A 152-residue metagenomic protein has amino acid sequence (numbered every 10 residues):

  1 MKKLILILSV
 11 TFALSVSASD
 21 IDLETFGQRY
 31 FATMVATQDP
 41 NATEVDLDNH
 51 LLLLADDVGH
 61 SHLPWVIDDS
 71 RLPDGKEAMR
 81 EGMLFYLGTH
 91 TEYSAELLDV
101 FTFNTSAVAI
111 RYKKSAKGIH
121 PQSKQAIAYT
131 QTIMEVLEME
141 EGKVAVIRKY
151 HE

Functional and structural regions predicted by a protein language model:
L4-A13: Sec-dependent N-terminal signal peptides
F12, V16-L53: Short, low-complexity N-terminal intrinsically disordered segments enriched in polar/charged residues
I21-L23, D48-F103: A solvent-exposed, acidic/Ser-Thr-rich amphipathic alpha-helical stretch
Y30, H50, V58, M79 (+3 more regions): Hydrophobic pocket/interface hotspot
F85-E92, A116-A128: Short, cysteine-centered beta-strand-loop-beta hairpins and adjacent loop/turn segments enriched in charged/polar
Y93-E96, A128-M134: Short, surface-exposed coil-to-beta transition loops
N104-A116: A short hydrophobic beta-strand element
A107, T130-E152: Short beta-strand edge/turn micro-motifs at domain boundaries
